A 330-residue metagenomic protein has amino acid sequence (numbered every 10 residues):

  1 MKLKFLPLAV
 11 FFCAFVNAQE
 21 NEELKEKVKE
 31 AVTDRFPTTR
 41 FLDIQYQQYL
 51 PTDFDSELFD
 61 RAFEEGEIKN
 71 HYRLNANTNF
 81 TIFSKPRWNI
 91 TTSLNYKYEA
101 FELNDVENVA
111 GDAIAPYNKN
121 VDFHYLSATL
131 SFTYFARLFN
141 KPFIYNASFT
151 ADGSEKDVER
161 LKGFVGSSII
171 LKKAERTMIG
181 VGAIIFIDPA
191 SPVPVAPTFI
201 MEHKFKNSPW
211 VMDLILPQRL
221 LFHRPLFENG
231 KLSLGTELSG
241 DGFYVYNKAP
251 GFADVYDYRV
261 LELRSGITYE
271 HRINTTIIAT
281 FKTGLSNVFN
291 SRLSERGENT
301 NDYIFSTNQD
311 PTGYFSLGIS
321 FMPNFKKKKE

Functional and structural regions predicted by a protein language model:
M1-K25, P323-E330: Bacterial Sec-dependent N-terminal signal peptides
Q19-T81, M322-N324: Short glycine/proline- and aromatic-enriched beta-strand/turn motifs that initiate or cap beta-hairpins
Y46-T52, L94-E102, Y134-A136, F149-E155 (+6 more regions): Transmembrane beta-strands of outer-membrane beta-barrel pores
D53-E65, V109, I215-I304, N308-F315: Outer-membrane beta-barrel translocator/channel fold
I68-L74, N120-A128, E159-G163, V193-P197 (+3 more regions): Residues that define the transmembrane beta-barrel architecture of outer-membrane proteins
L74-F80, A128-Y134, V165-K173, A183 (+4 more regions): Residues on the lipid-exposed face of transmembrane beta-strands in outer-membrane beta-barrel proteins
P86-I90, R137-I144, R176-V181, S208-M212 (+4 more regions): Repeated loop/turn-to-beta-strand initiation elements of outer-membrane beta-barrel proteins
T198-E202, Q309-E330: Outer-membrane beta-barrel "beta-signal"
